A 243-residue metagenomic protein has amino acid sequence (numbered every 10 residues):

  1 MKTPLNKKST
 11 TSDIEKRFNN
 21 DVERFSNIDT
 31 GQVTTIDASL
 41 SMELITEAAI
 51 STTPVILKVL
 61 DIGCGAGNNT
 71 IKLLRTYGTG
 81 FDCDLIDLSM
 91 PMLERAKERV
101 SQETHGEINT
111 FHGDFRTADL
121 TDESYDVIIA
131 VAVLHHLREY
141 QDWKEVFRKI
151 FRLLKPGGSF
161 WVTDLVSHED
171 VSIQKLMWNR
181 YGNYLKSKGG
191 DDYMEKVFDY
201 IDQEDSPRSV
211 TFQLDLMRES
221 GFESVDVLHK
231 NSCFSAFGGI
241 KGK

Functional and structural regions predicted by a protein language model:
M1-T53, K72: Conserved class I S-adenosyl-L-methionine
K58-I62, A66-T117: Class I SAM-dependent methyltransferase SAM/SAH-binding core
L120-I128: A short acidic, Gly/Pro-enriched loop at the edge of an enzyme's catalytic core that lines a small-molecule cofactor
A130-L134, V162: A short beta-strand submotif of the Rossmann-like class I SAM-dependent methyltransferase core that lines
H135-E139: A short His-aromatic
K144-P156: A short glycine-rich, Lys/Arg-flanked "PGG" loop and its adjoining helix->strand segment in the class I
T163-S220: C-terminal alpha-helical "lid/dimerization" subdomain adjacent to the S-adenosyl-L-methionine
R218-K243: Core SAM-dependent methyltransferase catalytic element
